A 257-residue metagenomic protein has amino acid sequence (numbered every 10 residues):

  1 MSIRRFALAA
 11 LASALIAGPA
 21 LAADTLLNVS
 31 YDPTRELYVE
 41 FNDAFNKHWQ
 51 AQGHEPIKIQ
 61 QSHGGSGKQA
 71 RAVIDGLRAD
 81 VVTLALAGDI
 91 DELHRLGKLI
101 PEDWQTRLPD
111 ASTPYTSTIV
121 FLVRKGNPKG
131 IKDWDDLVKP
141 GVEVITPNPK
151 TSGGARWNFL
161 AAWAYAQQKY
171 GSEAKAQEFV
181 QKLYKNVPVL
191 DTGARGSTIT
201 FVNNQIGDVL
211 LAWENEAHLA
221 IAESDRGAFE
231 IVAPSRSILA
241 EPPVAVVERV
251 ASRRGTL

Functional and structural regions predicted by a protein language model:
M1-A10: Bacterial N-terminal signal peptides that target proteins for export
G18-A22: Sec/Tat signal peptide C-region and signal peptidase I cleavage site
A23-T151: N-terminal segment of the mature folded domain
V29-Y31, V123-K125, E143-K169, L183-V187 (+1 more regions): Short beta-strand->loop
V73-I74, T200-Q205, V244: Hydrophobic residues within well-ordered alpha-helices
D103-P114, D135, I221-I238, V246-V250: Short beta-strand->loop
T118-N127, E241-T256: A bilobed periplasmic-binding-protein/Venus flytrap-type ligand-binding module shared by bacterial periplasmic
K169-S235: Ligand-binding pocket segment of bilobal, Venus flytrap-like solute-binding proteins
